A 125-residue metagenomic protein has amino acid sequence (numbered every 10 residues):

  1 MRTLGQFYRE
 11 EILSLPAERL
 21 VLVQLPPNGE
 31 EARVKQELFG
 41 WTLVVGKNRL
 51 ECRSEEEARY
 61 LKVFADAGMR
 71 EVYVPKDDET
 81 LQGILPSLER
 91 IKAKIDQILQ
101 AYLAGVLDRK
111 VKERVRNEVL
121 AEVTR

Functional and structural regions predicted by a protein language model:
T3-E10, S14-Q24, M69-V123: Short, mixed-charge low-complexity intrinsically disordered segments
R9-E10, E30, E56: Intrinsic disorder/low-complexity signal
V21, P27-K47: Short aromatic-glycine-(Arg/Gly/Cys) micro-motifs in beta-strand/loop hairpins
G29, R49, A67, D78-E79: Short linear motifs in intrinsically disordered/low-complexity regions
A32-V34, L61, L88: Generic hydrophobic, helix-prone segments enriched in Leu/Val/Ile
V34, R53, R109-V111: Generic cytosolic/nucleocytoplasmic N-terminal low-complexity/intrinsically disordered segments
C52-V72: A short, charged, amphipathic alpha-helix used as a generic interaction element across diverse proteins
